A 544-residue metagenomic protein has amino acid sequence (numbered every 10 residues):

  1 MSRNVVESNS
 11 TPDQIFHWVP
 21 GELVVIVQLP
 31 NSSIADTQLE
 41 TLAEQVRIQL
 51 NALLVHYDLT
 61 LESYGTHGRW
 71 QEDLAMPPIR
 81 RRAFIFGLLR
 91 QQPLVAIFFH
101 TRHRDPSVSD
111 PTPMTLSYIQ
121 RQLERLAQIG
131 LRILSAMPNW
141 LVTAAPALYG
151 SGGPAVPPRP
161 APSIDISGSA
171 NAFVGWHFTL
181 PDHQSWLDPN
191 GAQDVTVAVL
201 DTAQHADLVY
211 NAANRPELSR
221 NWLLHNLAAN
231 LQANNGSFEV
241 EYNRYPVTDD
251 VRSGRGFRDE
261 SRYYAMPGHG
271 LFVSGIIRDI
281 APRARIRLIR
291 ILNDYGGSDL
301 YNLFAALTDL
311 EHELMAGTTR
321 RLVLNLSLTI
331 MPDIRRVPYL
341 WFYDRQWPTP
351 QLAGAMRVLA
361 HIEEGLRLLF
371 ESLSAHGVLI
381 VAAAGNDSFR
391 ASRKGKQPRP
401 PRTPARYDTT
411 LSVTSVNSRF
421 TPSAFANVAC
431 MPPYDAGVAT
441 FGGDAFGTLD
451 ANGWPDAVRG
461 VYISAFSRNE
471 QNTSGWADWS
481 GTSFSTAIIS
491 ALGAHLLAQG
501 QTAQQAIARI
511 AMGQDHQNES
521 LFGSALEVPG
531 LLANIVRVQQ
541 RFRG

Functional and structural regions predicted by a protein language model:
M1-E72, S135-A147, F522: Autoinhibitory N-terminal propeptides
H56-V174, S418-R419: Autoinhibitory propeptides
L141, A203-H205, T329-M331, L379 (+3 more regions): Catalytic metal-binding/acid-base residues of hydrolase active sites
V156-R285, A305, D309-L322, S327-A360 (+4 more regions): Active-site core segment of subtilase-fold serine proteases
D201, A233-G236, V240-Y242, R399-A498: Extracellular S/T/G-rich loop segment that most often corresponds to the catalytic His/Ser-adjacent loop
G317-L328, A498-G544: C-terminal subdomain of the subtilisin-like protease fold in secreted/lumenal serine endopeptidases
N325-S327, V381-G385, V413-T414, S490: Active-site neighborhood of phospho(di)ester-bond hydrolases with catalytic His/Asp-centered motifs
F342-A383, R399-T409: Catalytic-core regions built around general acid/base machinery
